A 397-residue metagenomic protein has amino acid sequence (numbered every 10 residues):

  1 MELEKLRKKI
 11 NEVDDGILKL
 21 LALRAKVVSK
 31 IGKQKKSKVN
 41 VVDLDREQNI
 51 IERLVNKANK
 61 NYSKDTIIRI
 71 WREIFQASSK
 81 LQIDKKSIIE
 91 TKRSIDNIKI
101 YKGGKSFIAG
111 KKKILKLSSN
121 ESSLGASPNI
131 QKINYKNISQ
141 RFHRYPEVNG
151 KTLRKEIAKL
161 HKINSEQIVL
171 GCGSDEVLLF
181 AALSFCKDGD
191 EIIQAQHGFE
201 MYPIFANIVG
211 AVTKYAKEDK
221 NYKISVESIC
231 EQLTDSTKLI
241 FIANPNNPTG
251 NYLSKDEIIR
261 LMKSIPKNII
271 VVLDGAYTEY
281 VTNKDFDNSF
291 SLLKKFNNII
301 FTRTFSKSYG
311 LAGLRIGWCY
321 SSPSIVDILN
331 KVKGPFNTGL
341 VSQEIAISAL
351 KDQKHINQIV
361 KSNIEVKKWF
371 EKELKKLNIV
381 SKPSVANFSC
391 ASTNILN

Functional and structural regions predicted by a protein language model:
M1-S87: Domain-level signature for soluble enzymes in the chorismate/prephenate branch of the shikimate pathway
I88-R144: N-terminal "arm"/small-domain region of PLP-dependent enzymes with the aminotransferase-like
S118, S321, C390-L396: Conserved PLP-binding active-site segment of the aspartate aminotransferase-like
K151-E191: Phosphate-binding glycine-rich loop
S184-I242: PLP-dependent aminotransferase-like
I224-D235, P248-V271, G275-S308: Active-site pre-lysine segment of PLP-dependent enzymes
N298-K375, I379-K382: PLP-dependent aminotransferase class I/II
K382-F388: Short Gly/Ser/Thr- and Asp/Glu-enriched loop/turn motifs at secondary-structure junctions
